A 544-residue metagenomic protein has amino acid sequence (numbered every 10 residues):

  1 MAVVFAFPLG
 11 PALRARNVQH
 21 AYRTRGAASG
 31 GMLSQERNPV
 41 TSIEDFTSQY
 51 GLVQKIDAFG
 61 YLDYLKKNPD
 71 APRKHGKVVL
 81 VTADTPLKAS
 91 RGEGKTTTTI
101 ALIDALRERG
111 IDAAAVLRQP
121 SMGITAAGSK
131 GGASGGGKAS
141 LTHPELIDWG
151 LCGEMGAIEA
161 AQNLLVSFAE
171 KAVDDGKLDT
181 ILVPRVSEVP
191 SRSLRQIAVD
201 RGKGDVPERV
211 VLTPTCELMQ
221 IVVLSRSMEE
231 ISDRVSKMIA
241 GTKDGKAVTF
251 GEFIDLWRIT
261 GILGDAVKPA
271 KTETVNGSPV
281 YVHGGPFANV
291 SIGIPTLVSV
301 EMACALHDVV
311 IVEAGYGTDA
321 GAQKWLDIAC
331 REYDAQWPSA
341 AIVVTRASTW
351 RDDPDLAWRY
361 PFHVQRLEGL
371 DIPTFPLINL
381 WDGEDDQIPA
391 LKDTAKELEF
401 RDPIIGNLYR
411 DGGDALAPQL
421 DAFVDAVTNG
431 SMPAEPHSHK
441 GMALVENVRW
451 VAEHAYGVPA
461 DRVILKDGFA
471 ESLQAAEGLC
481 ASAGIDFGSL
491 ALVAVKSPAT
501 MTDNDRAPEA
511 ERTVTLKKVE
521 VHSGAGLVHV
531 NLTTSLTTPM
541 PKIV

Functional and structural regions predicted by a protein language model:
V4-A6, A12: N-terminal chloroplast transit peptides
G10, G26, G30-G31: Residue-identity detector for glycine
V18-A21: Short hydrophobic alpha-helical segments enriched in small aliphatic residues
E36-V544: Flexible phosphate-sensing "switch/lid" loops adjacent to ATP/NTP-binding sites across phosphate-transfer
